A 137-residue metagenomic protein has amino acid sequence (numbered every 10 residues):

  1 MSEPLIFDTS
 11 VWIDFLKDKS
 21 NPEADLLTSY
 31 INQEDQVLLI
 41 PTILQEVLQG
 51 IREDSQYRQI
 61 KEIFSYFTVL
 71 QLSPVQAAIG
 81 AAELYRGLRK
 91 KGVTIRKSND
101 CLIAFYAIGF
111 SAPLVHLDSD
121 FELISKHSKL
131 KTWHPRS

Functional and structural regions predicted by a protein language model:
M1-L39, Q49-E62: Short, well-structured N-terminal submotif of metal-dependent ribonuclease cores
S2-P4, A104, I108-S137: Acidic, PIN/NYN-like endoribonuclease modules and their adjacent C-terminal/linker elements
E3, Q33-V37, Y66-T68, I108-P113: Short active-site oxyanion
F7, L39, L72, V115-H116: Short beta-strand scaffold positions
D8-T9, V47, A81, A107: Generic structural signal for small/hydrophobic residues in well-ordered secondary structure, especially within
T9, P41, K97-C101: Conserved glycosyltransferase catalytic-site signature
W12-I13, L44-V47, F121-E122: A generic structural signal for short hydrophobic patches within well-formed alpha-helices
L70-V115: Active-site neighborhoods of divalent-metal-dependent phosphate/nucleic-acid chemistry enzymes
